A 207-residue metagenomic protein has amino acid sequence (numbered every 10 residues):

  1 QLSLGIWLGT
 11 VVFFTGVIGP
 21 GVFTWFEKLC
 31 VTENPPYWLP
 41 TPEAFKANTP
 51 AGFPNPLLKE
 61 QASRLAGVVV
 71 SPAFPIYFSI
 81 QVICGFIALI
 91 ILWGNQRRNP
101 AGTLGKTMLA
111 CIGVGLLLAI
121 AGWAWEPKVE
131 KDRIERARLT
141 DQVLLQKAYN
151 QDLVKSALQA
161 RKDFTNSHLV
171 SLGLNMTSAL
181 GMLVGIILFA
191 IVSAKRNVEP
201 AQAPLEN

Functional and structural regions predicted by a protein language model:
Q1-A88, G94-N95, K131-V143, K147 (+1 more regions): Interfacial loop at the N-terminal end of multi-pass membrane proteins
Q1-L8, I91, R97-L118: Interfacial segments of alpha-helical transmembrane regions
S3-I6, I80, A110, V170-T177: Physicochemical signature of membrane-embedded alpha-helices that form the seven-helix bundle of GPCRs, emphasizing
V11, T15, L118-W125, F189: Alpha-helical transmembrane segments
A73-F74, S156-A179: Individual transmembrane alpha-helices with interfacial aromatic-anchor signatures
S79-L92, G173-A194: Selective detector of the "anchor" transmembrane alpha-helix that sits immediately C-terminal
G105-R133, E199-N207: Hydrophobic alpha-helical transmembrane segments of integral membrane proteins
W125, D132-L139, L153-D163, S167: Amphipathic coiled-coil alpha-helices
